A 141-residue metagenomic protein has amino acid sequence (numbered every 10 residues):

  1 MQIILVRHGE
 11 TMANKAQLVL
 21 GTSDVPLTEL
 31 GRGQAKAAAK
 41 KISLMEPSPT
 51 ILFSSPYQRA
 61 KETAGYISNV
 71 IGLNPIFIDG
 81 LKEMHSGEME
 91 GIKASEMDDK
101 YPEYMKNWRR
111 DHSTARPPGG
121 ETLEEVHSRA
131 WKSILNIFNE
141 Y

Functional and structural regions predicted by a protein language model:
M1-Q2, K106: A generic secondary-structure signal marking the coil-to-beta-strand transition
I3, R7-N74, A130: Active-site-proximal alpha-helix that buttresses catalytic centers in soluble enzyme cores
V70-W131: Phosphate-handling substructures
I134: Short, conserved alpha-helix that lines the donor NDP-sugar binding/gating region of sugar-transfer enzymes
I137-Y141: Short, intrinsically disordered, charge-balanced linker/junction segments flanking boundaries in proteins
